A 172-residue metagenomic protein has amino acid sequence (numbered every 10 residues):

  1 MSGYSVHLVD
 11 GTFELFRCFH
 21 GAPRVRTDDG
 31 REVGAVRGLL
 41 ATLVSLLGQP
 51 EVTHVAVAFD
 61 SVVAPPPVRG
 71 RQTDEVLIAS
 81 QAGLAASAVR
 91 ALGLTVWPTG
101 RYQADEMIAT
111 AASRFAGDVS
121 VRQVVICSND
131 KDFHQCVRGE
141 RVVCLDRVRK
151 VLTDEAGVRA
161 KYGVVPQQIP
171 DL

Functional and structural regions predicted by a protein language model:
M1-V68: Non-catalytic, usually N-terminal nucleic-acid engagement modules in DNA/RNA processing proteins
S2, V25, D74-L172: Extended two-metal-dependent nuclease catalytic cores across DNA- and RNA-processing enzymes
